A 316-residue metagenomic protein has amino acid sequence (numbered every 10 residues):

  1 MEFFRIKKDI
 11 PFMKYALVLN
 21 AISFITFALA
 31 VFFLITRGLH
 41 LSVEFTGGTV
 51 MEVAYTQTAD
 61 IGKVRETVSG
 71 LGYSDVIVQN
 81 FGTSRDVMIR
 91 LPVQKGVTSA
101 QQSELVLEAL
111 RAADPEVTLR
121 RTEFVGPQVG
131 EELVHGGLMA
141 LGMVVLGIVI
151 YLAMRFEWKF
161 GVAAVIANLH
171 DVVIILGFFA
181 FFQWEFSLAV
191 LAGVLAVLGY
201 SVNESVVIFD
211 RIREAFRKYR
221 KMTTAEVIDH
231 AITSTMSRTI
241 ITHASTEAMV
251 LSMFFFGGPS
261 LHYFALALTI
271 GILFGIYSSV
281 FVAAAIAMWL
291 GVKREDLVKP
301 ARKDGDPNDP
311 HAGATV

Functional and structural regions predicted by a protein language model:
M1-V316: A structural signal for conserved, well-ordered secondary-structure elements that form binding/interaction cores
